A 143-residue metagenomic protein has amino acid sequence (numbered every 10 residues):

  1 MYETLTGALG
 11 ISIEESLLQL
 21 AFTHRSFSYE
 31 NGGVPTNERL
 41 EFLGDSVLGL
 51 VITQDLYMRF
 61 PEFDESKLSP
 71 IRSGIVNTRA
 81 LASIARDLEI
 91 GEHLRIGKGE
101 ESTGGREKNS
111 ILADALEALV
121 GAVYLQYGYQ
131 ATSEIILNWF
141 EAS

Functional and structural regions predicted by a protein language model:
M1-S143: Double-stranded RNA-binding/processing signature
